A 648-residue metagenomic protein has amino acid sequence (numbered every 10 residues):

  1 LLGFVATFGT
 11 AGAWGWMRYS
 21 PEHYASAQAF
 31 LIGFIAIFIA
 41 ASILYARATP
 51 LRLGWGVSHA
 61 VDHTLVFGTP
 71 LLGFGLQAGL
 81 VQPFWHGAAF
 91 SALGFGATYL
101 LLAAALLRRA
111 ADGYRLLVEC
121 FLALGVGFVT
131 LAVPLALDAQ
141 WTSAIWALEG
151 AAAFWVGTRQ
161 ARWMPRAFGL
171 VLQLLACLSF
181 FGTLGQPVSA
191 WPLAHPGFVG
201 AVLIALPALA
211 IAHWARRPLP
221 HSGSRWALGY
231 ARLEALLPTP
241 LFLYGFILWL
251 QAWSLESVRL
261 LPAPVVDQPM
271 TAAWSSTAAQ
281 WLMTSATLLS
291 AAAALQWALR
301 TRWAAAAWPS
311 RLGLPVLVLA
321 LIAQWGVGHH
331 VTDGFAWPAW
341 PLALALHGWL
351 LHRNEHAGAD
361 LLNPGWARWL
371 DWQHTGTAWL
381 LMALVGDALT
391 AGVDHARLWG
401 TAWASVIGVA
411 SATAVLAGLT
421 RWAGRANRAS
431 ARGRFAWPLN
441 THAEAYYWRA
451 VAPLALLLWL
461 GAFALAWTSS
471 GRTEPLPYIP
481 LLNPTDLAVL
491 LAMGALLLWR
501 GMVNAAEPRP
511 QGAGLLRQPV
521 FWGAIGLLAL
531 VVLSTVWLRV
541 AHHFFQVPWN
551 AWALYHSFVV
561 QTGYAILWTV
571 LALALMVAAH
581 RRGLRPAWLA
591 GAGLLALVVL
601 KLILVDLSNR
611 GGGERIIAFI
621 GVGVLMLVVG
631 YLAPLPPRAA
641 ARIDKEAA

Functional and structural regions predicted by a protein language model:
L1-F121, F128-A524, L528, S534-A565 (+2 more regions): Extended, compositionally biased regions that are outside compact catalytic cores
L456-L458, A590-K601: Hydrophobic alpha-helical membrane segments
L567-A572: Hydrophobic alpha-helical transmembrane segments
P586: Short histidine
D644-A648: Cytoplasmic C-terminal tails of single-pass
